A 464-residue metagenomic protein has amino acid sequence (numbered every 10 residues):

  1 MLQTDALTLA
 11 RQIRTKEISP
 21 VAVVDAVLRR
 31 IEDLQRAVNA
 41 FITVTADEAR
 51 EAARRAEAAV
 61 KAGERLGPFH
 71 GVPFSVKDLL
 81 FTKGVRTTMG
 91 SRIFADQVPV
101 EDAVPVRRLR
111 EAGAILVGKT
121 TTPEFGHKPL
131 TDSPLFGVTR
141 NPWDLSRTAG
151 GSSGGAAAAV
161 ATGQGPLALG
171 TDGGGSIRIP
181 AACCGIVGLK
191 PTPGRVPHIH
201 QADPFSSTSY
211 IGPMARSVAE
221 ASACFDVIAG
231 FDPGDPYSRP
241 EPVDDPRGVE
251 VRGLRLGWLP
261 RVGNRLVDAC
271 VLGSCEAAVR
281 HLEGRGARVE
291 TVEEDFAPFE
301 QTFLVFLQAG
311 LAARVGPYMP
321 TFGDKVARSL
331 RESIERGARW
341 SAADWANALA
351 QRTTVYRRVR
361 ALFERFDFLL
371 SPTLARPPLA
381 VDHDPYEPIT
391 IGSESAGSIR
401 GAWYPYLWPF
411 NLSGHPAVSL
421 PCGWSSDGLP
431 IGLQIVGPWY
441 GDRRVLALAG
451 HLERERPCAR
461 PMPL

Functional and structural regions predicted by a protein language model:
M1-R50, G284-G286, P461-L464: An N-terminal boundary/leader segment
K16, V27, G71, E111 (+3 more regions): Glycine-rich, small-residue loops and helix-cap segments that act as flexible hinges at active-site edges
P20-D25, R54, A269-E293, V315-T321 (+1 more regions): Acyltransferase
V27, A49, A221, L256 (+4 more regions): Residue-level signal for inorganic ion chemistry
A49, A59-L135: Acidic/His- and Gly-rich active-site-bordering loop/insert found across diverse amide/peptide-bond hydrolases
F69-M89, G248-P260, F306-R360, T373-P377 (+3 more regions): Short helix-loop capping/hinge segments that flank enzyme active sites or metal/cofactor-binding pockets
E101-I228, N411-G423, D427-G432: Short glycine/serine-rich loop segments
K190-G273, A277, E455-L464: A short helix-breaking turn/cap at a secondary-structure junction
